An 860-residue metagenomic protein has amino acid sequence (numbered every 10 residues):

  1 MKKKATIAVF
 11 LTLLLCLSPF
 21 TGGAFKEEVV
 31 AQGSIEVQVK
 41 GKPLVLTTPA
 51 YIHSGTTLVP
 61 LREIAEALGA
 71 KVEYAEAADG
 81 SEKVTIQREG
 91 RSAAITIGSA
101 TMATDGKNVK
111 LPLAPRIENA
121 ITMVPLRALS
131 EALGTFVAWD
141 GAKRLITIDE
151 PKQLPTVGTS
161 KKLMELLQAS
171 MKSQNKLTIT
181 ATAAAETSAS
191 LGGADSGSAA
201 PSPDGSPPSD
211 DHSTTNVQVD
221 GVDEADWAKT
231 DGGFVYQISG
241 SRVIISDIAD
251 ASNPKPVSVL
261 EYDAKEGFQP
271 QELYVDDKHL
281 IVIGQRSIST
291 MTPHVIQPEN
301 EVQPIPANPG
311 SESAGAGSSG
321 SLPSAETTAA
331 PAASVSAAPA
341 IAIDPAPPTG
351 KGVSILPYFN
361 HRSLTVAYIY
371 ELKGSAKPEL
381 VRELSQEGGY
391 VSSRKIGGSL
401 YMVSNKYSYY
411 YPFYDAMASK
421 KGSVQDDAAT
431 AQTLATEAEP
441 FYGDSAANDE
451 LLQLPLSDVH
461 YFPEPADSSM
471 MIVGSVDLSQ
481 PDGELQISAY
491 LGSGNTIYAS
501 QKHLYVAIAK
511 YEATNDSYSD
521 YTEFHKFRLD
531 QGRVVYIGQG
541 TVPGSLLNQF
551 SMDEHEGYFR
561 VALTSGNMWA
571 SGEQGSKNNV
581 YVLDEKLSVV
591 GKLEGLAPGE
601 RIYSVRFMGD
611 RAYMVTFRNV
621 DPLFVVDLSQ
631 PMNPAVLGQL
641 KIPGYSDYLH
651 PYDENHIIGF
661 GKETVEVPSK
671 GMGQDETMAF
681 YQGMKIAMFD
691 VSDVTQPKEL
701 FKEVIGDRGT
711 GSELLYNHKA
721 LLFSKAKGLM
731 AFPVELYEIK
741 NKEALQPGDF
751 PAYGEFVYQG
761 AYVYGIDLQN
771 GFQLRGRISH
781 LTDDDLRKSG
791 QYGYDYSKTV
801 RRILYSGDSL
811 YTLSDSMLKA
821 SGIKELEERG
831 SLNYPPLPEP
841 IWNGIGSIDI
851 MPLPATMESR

Functional and structural regions predicted by a protein language model:
K2-K161, W842-I848: Primary recognition of N-terminal secretory signal peptides and signal-anchoring hydrophobic helices
E27-E28, P151-R860: Beta-sheet-rich non-transmembrane sensory/scaffold domains
